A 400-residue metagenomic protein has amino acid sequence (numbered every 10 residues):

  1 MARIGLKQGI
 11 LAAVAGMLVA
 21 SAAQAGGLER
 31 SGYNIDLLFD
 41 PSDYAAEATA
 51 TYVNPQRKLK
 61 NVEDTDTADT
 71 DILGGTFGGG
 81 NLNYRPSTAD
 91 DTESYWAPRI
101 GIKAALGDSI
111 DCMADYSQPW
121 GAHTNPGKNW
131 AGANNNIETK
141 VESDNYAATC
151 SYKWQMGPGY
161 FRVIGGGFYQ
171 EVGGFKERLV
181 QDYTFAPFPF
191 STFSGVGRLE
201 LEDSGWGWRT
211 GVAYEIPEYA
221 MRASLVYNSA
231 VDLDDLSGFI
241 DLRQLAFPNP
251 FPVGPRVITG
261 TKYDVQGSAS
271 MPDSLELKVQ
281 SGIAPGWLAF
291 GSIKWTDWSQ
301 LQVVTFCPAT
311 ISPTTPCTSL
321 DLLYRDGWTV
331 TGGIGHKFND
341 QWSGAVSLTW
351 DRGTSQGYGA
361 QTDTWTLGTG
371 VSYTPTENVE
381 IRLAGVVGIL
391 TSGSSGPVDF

Functional and structural regions predicted by a protein language model:
A2-Q118, H123-G127: N-terminal, post-signal peptide beta-strand-biased segments of exported outer-membrane/organellar beta-barrel and other
G26, L59, A68-L73, A97 (+2 more regions): Outer-membrane beta-barrel porins/channels
